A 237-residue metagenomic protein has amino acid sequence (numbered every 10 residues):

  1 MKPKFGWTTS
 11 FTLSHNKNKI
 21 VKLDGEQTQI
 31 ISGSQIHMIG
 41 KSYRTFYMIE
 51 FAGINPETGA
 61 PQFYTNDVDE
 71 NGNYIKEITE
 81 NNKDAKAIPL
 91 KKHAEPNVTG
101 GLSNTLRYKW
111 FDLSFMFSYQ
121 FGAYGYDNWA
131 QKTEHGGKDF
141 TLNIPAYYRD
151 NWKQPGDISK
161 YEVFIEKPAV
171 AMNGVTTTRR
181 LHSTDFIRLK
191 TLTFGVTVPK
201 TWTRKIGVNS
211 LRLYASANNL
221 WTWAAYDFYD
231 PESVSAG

Functional and structural regions predicted by a protein language model:
M1, S10, E50, S103-T105 (+2 more regions): Outer-membrane beta-barrel architecture
M1-W7, I20-G25, A60, K200-L213: Short loop/turn motifs that connect adjacent beta-strands in outer-membrane beta-barrel proteins
P3-T9, V98, K109-F111, D185 (+1 more regions): Outer-envelope beta-barrel architecture signal
T9-F11, F115, L213-A215: Membrane-embedded beta-strand positions of outer-membrane beta-barrel proteins
L13-K19, Y108-W110, Y119-A123, T191 (+2 more regions): Transmembrane beta-strands of outer-membrane beta-barrel pores
N18-A94, D112-S183, E232-V234: Surface-exposed, extracytoplasmic segments of Gram-negative outer-membrane nutrient-acquisition systems
V98-N104, F111, L189-F194: Hydrophobic, lipid-facing positions within transmembrane beta-strands of outer-membrane proteins
T222-G237: Predominantly the C-terminal beta-signal and adjacent terminal strand-loop region of outer-membrane beta-barrel
